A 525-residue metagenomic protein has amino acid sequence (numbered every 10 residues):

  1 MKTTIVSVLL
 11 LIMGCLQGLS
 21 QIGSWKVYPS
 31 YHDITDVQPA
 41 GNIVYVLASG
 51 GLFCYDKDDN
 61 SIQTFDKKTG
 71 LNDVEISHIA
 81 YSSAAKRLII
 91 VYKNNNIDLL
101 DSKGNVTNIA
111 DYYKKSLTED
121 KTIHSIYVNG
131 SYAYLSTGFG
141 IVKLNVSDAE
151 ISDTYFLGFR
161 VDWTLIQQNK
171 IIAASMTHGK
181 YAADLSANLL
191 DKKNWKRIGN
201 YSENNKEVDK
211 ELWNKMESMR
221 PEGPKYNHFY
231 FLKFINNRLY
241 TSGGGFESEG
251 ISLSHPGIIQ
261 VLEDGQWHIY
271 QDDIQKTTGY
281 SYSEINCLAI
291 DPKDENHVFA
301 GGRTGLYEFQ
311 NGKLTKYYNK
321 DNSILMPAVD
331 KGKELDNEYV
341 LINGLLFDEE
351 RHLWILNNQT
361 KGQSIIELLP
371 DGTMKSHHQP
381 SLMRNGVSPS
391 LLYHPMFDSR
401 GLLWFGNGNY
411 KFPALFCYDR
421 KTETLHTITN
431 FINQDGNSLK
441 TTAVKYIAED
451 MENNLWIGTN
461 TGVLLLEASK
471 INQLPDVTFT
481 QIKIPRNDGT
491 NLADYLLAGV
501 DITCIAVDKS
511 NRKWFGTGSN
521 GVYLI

Functional and structural regions predicted by a protein language model:
T4-G14: Sec-dependent N-terminal signal peptides
G18-I525: Carboxylate-rich, polar loop motifs that coordinate divalent cations or form catalytic acidic clusters
